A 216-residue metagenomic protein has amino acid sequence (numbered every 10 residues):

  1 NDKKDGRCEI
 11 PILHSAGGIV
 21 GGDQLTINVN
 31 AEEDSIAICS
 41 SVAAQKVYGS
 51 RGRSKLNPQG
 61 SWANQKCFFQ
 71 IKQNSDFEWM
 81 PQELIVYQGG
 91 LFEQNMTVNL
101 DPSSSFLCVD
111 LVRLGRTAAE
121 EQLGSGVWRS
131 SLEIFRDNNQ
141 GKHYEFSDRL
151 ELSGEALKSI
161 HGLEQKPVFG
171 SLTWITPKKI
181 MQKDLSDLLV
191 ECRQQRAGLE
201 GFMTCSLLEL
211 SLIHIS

Functional and structural regions predicted by a protein language model:
N1-K183: Conserved beta-strand/loop scaffold segments within soluble protein domains that form the structured core and edges
Q70, M181-G198, S211: Alpha/propeptide regions of enzymes that mature by internal proteolysis
S159-E164, F202-S211: Short, flexible, solvent-exposed loop/turn segments with mixed acidic/basic and small polar residues
I213-I215: Conserved small/polar residues in nucleotide/adenosyl-binding loops
